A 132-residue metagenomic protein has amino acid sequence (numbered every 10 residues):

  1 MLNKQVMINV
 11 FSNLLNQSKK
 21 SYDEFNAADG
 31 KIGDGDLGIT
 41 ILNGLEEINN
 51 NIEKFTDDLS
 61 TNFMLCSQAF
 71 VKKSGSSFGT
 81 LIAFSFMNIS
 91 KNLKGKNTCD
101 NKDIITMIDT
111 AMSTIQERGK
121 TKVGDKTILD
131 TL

Functional and structural regions predicted by a protein language model:
M1-L132: N-terminal loops that bind phosphate or other acidic moieties and the adjacent beta-alpha structural core
